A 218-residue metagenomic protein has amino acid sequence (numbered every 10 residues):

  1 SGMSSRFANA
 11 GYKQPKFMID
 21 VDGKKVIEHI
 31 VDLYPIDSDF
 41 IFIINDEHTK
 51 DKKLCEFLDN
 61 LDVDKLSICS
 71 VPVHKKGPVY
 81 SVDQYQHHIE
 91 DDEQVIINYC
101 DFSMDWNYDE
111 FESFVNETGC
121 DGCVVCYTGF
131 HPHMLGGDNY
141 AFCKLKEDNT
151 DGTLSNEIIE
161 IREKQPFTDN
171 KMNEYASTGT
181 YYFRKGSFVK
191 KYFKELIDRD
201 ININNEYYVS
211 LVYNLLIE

Functional and structural regions predicted by a protein language model:
S1, I44, Y99, C126-Y127: Short beta-strand/turn micro-motifs composed of small residues that flank or help shape donor/cofactor-binding pockets
R6-A8, Y12, I19-D20, K24-I97 (+2 more regions): Conserved N-terminal catalytic core of the sugar/cofactor nucleotidyltransferase
M18, I68, G122-C123, E218: Conserved beta-strand scaffold positions in the cores of enzyme catalytic domains, especially in NTP/NDP-utilizing
Y34, L61, I89, F114-T118 (+2 more regions): Hydrophobic helix-cap positions at the C-terminus of alpha-helices in RecA-like/P-loop ATPase nucleotide-binding cores
D51, C55, V82, I158 (+2 more regions): A general structural signal for well-ordered alpha-helical segments in protein cores
L58-V63, K144-T153, L216-I217: Short, conserved catalytic or adaptor-binding loops enriched in Gly and charged residues
D105-L196: Conserved core of the sugar-phosphate nucleotidyltransferase
D198-E218: Catalytic core and acceptor-binding pocket of nucleotide-sugar-dependent glycosyltransferases
